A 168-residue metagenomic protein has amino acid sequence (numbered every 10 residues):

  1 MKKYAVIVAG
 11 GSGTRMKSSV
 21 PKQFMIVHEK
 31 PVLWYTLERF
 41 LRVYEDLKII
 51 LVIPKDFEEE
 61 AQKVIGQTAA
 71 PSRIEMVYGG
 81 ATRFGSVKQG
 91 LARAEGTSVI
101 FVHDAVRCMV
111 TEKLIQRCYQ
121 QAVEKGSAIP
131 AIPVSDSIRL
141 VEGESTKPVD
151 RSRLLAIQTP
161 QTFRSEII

Functional and structural regions predicted by a protein language model:
K2-E58: N-terminal glycine-rich phosphate-binding loop and ensuing alpha1 helix
I7, L33, G90, H103-D104 (+2 more regions): Residue-level signal for inorganic ion chemistry
T14, A105-M109: Acidic metal-phosphate-binding loop of nucleotide-sugar-dependent transferases
M16, F40, A61-I65, C118 (+1 more regions): Hydrophobic packing residues within well-ordered alpha-helices of enzyme cores
W34-T97: Conserved N-terminal catalytic core of the sugar/cofactor nucleotidyltransferase
V99-F101: Short aromatic/hydrophobic "clamp" motif used to bind/position activated sugar donors
M109-I168: Conserved core of the sugar-phosphate nucleotidyltransferase
